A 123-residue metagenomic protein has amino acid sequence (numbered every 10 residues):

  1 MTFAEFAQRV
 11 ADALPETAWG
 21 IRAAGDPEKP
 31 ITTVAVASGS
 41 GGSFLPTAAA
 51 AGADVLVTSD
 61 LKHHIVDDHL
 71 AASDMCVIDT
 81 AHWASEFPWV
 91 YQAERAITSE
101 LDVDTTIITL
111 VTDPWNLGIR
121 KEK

Functional and structural regions predicted by a protein language model:
M1-K123: Hydrophobic structural segments
